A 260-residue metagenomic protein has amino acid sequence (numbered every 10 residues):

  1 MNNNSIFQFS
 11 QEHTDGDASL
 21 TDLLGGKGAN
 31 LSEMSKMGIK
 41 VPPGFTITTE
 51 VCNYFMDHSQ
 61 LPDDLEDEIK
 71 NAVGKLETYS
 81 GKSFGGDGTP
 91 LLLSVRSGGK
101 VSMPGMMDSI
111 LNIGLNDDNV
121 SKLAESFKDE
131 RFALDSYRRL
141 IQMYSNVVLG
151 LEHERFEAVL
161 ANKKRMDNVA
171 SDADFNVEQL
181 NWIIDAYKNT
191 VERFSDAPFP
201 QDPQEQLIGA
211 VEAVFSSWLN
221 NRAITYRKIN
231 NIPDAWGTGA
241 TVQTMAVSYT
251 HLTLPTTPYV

Functional and structural regions predicted by a protein language model:
M1-L252: Nucleotide/phosphate-binding sheet-loop regions of phosphoryl- and nucleotidyl-transfer enzymes
H251-V260: Single conserved hydrophobic/aromatic residue that forms the stacking wall/gate of nucleotide- or nucleobase-binding
